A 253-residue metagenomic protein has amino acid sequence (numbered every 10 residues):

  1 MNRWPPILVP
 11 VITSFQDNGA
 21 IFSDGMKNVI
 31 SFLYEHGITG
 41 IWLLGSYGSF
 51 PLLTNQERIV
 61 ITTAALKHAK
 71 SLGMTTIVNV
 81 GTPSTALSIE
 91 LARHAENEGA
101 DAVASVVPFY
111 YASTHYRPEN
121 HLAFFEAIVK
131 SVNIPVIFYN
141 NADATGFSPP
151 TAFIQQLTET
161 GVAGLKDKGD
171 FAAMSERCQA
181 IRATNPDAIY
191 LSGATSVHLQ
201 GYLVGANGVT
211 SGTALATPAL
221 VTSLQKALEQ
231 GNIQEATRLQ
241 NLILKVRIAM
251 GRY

Functional and structural regions predicted by a protein language model:
N2-S148: Active-site beta->alpha loop and helix N-cap motifs at the rims of alpha/beta catalytic domains
G40, M250-Y253: Short amphipathic alpha-helical segments at helix boundaries and their inter-helical linkers
A127, A142-G251: Catalytic alpha/beta core domains of metabolic enzymes, predominantly
